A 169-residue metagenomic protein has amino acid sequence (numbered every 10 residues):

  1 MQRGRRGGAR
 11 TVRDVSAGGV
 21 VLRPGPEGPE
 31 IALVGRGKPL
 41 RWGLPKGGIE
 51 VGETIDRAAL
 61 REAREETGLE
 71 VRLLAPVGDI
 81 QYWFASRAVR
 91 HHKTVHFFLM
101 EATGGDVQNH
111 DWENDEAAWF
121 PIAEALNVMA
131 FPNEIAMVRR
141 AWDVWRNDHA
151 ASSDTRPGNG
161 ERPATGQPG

Functional and structural regions predicted by a protein language model:
Q2-L44: N-terminal strand-loop-strand
Q2-R5, E101, V107: Short, C-terminally biased terminal segments at protein or domain edges
R10, I49-T54, K93, W112 (+1 more regions): Residues at secondary-structure transition points
V15-A17, P29, K93-H96, D115: Change "...and in nucleic-acid phosphodiester-cleaving endonucleases..." to "...and in nucleic-acid processing enzymes
V20, L33, F97-L99, A117-W119: Conserved hydrophobic/aromatic beta-strand scaffold that supports enzyme active sites
E27-E70, G169: Conserved Nudix-box catalytic region and its N-terminal flanking loop in Nudix hydrolases and closely related
K38-W42, G105-G169: Nudix hydrolase/Nudix homology domain
G68-G105: Active-site segment of metal-dependent pyrophosphate-handling enzymes, primarily the Nudix hydrolase catalytic core
